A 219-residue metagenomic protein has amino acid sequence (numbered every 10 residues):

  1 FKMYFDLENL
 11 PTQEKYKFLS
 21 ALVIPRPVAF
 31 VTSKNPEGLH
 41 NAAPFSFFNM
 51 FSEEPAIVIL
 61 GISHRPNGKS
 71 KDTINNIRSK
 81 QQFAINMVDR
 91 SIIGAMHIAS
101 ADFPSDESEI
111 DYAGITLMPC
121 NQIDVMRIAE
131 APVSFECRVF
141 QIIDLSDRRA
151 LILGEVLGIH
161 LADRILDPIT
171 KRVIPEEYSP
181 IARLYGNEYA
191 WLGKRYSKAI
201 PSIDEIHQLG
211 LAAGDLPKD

Functional and structural regions predicted by a protein language model:
F1-D219: Basic, polyanion-binding surface patches
